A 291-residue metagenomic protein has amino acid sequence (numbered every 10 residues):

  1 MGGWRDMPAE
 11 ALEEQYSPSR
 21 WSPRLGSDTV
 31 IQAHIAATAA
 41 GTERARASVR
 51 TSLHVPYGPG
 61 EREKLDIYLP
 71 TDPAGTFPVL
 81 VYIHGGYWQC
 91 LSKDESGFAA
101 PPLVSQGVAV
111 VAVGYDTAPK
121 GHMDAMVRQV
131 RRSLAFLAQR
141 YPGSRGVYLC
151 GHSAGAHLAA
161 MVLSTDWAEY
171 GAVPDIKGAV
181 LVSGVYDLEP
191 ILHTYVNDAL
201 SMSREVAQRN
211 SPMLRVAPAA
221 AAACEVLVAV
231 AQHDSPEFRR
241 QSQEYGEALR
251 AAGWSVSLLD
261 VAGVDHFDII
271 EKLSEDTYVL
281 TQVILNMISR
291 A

Functional and structural regions predicted by a protein language model:
M1-A291: Alpha/beta-hydrolase superfamily serine-hydrolase fold, recognizing
